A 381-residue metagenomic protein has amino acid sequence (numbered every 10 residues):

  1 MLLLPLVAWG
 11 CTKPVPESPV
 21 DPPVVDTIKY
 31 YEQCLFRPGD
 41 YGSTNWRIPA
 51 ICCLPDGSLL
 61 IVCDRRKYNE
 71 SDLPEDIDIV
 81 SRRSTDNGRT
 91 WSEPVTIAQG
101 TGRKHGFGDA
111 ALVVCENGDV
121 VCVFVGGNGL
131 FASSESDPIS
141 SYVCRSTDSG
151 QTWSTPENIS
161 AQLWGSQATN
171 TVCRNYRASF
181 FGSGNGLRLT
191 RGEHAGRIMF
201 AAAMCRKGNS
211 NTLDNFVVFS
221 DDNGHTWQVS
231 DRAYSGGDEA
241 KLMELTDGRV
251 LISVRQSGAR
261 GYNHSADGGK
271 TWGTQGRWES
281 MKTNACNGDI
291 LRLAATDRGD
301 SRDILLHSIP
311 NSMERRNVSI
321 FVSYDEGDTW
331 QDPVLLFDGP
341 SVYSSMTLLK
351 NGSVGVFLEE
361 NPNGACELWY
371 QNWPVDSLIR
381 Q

Functional and structural regions predicted by a protein language model:
M1-L4: Sec-dependent signal peptide recognition, specifically the positively charged N-region followed immediately by
A8-G10: C-terminal motif of bacterial Sec signal peptides marking the signal peptidase cleavage site
T12-P14: Bacterial signal peptide processing site
E17-Q381: Asp-box/BNR beta-propeller blade signature and adjacent active/binding-site loops in extracellular glycan-interacting
